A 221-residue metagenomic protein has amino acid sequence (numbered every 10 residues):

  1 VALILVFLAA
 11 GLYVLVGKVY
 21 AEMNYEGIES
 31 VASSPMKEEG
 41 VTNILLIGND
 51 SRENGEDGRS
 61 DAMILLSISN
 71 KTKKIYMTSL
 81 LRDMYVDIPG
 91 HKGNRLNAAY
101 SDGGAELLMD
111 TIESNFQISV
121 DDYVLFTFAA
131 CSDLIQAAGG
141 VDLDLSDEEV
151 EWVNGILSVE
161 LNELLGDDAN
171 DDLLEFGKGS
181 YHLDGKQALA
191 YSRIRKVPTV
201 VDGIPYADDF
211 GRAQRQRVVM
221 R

Functional and structural regions predicted by a protein language model:
V1-K73, R193-V200: Entry/capping segment at the start of metal-dependent catalytic domains with acidic active-site entry clusters
M36, E56, Q136-R221: Flexible, polar/acidic helix-loop-strand segments at domain edges
E39-T42, G58-M63, T72-L80, H91 (+6 more regions): Extracytoplasmic
I47, E53, K71, D83 (+5 more regions): Structured segments of extracytoplasmic/periplasmic soluble domains in secreted or envelope-associated proteins
S51-G55, N94-D102, Q117-D122, K178-G179 (+1 more regions): Second-shell loop/turn segments in exported
E53, K74, V86, W152: Flexible, glycine-rich phosphate/dinucleotide-binding loops and adjacent beta-alpha linkers at cofactor/substrate
Y76-G103: Flexible, solvent-exposed short loops/turns enriched in glycine
